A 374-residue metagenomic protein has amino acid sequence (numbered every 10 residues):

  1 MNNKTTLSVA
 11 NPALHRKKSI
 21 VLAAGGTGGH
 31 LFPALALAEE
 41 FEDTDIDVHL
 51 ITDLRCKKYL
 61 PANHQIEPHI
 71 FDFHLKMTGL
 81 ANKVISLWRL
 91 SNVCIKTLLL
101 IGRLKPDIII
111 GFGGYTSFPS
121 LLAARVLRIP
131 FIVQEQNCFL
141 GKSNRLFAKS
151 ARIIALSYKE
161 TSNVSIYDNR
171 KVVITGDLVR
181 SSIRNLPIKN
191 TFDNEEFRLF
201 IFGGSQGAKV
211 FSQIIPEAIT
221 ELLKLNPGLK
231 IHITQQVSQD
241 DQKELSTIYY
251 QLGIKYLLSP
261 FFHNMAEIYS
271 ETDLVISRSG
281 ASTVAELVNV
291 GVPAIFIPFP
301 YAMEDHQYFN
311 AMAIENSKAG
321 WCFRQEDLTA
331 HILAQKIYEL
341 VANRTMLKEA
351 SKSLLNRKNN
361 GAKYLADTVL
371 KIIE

Functional and structural regions predicted by a protein language model:
N2-T6, E339, N359-E374: C-terminal alpha-helical cap of glycosyltransferases
R16-G25, E42-R89, Q239-D241, R324-E326: Conserved nucleotide-sugar phosphate-binding/catalytic loop shared by glycosyltransferases and other
L22-L35, C56, K209: A short, glycine/small-residue-rich beta-strand->loop->alpha-helix junction that serves as a flexible
E42, H49-I51, C56-H64, P187-L274 (+2 more regions): Donor-nucleotide binding loops and adjacent catalytic segments primarily of GT-B fold Leloir glycosyltransferases
D47, R55, R125-L186: Active-site-proximal region of nucleotide-activated glycan assembly enzymes, centered on histidine/acidic-rich loops
G79-I108, V126: An amphipathic, basic-hydrophobic alpha-helix
P106-I108, S270-A285, V292-P293: Acidic donor-binding loop of glycosyltransferase active sites
W321, E326-N360: Conserved donor-nucleotide binding/catalytic region of nucleotide-linked donor-dependent transferases
